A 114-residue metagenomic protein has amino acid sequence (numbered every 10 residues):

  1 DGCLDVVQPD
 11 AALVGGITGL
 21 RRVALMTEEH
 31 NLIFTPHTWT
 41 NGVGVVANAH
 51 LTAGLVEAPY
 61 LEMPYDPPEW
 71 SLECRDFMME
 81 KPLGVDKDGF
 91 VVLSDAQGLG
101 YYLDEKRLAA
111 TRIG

Functional and structural regions predicted by a protein language model:
D1-F90: Shared catalytic-loop signature of beta/alpha-barrel
E73-G114: N-terminal capping/lid subdomain adjacent to the active-site entrance of alpha/beta enzymes
